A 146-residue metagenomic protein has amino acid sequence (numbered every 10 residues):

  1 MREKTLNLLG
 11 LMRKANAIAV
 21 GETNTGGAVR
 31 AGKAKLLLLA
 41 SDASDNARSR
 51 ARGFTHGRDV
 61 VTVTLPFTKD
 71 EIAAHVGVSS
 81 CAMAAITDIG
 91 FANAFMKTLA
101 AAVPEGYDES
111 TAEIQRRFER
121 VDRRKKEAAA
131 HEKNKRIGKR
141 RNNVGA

Functional and structural regions predicted by a protein language model:
M1-V60: N-terminal leader/targeting segments and the first structural element of proteins
K4, N46, F67, G90-A94: Charged, alpha-helix-enriched surfaces in structured cytosolic catalytic cores of large nucleotide-utilizing machines
T23, D42, F67-D70, I89: Short, ordered loop/turn segments at secondary-structure junctions
K35-S41, V103-E105, R123-K133: Short, charged low-complexity intrinsically disordered segments located at boundaries of structured domains
R58-T87: Mid-chain, well-packed structural core segment of small domains
V76-Q115: C-terminal structural segments of small proteins and small subunits
A112-A146: Charge-patterned, long linear interaction tracts outside catalytic cores
